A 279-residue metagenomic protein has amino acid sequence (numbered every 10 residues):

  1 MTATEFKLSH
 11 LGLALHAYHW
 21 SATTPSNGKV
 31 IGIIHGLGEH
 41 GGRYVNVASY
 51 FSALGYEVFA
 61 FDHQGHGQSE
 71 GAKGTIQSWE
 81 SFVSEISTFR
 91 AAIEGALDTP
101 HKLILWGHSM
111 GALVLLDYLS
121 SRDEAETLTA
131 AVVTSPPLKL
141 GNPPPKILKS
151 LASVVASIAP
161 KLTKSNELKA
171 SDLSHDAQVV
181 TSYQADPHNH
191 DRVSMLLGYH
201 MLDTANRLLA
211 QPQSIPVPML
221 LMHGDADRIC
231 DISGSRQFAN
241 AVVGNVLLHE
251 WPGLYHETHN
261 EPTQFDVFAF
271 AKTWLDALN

Functional and structural regions predicted by a protein language model:
M1-T23: N-terminal cap/lid segment of alpha/beta-hydrolase-fold proteins
G36-E39, D225: Active-site glycine-rich loops that stabilize anionic/oxyanionic intermediates across multiple enzyme folds
G38-H40, G67-L97, H101: Catalytic nucleophile-loop/oxyanion-hole region of alpha/beta-hydrolase and closely related hydrolase-like folds
R43, A48-A72: Conserved alpha/beta-hydrolase
M110-S194: Alpha/beta-hydrolase-fold enzymes
I215, L221-H223, D227: Short beta-strand/loop motif that positions the catalytic acidic residue of the alpha/beta-hydrolase fold
V217, D231-A241: Short alpha-helix in the alpha/beta-hydrolase fold that links the catalytic acid
N245-N279: Catalytic active-site module of serine/aspartate enzymes centered on a nucleophile-bearing elbow/loop
